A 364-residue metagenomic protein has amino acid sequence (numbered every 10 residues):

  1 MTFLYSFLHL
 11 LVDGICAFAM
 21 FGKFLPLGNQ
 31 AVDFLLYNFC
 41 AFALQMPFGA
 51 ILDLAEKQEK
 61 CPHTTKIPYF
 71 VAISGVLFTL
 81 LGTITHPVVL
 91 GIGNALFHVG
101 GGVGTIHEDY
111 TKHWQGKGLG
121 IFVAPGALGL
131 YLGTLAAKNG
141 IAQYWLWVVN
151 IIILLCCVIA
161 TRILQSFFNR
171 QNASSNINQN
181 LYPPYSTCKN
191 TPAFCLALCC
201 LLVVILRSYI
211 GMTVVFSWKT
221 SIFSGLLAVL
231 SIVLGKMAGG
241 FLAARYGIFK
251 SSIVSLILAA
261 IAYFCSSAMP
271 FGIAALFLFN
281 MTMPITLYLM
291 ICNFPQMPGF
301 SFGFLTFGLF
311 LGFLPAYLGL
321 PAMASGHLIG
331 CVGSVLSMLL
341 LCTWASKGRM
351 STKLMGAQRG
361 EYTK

Functional and structural regions predicted by a protein language model:
M1-N38, V203-W218, A316: Helix-loop boundary and gating motifs at the non-cytosolic
L10, F78-G100, M269-P284: Hydrophobic core of transmembrane alpha-helices in multi-pass small-molecule transporters, especially MFS/SLC-type
A31-A55, L226-A238: Central cavity-lining transmembrane alpha-helices of secondary-active solute carriers, predominantly the Major
P62-L81, K250-C265: Structural signature of the two symmetry-related core transmembrane helices
L96-T111, N280-Q296: Intracellular juxtamembrane helix-capping segments at the cytosolic ends of symmetry-related transmembrane helices
H113-K138, G299-G319: Glycine-rich segments within core transmembrane alpha-helices of 12-TM secondary carriers
Y144-Q165, G326-K347: Symmetry-related core transmembrane helices of the 12-TM Major Facilitator Superfamily/SLC fold
K250-T286: C-terminal transmembrane helical hairpin of 12-TM major facilitator-type secondary transporters
